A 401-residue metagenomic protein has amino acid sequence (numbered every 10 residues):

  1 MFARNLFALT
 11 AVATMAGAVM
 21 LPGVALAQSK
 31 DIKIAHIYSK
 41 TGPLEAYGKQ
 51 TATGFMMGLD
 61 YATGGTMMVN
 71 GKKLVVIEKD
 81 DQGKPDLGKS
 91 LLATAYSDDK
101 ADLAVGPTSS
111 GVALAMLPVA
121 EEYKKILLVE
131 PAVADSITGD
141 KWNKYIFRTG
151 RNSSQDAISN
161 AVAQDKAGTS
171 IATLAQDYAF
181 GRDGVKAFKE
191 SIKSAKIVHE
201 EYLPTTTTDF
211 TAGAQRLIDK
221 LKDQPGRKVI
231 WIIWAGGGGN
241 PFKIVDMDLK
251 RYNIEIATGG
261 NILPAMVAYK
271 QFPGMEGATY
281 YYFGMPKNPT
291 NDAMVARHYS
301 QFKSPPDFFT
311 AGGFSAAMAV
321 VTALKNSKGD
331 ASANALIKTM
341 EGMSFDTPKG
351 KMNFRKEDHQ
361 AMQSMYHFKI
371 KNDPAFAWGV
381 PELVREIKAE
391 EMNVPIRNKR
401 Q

Functional and structural regions predicted by a protein language model:
M1-V12: Bacterial N-terminal signal peptides that target proteins for export
M20-A27: Sec/Tat signal peptide C-region and signal peptidase I cleavage site
I32, P273, T347-Q401: Solvent-exposed, acidic/polar segments of extracytosolic/periplasmic ligand-binding ectodomains
I32-G58, K79-P85, T108-S109, D177-R182 (+2 more regions): Extracytoplasmic "Venus flytrap"
A46-T53, Y61, G65-G139, T149 (+2 more regions): Beta-alpha junction/loop-to-helix N-cap segments that form part of ligand/metal-binding clefts
L87-S90, D135-S136, N143-M247, G284-A293: Extracellular/periplasmic Venus flytrap/periplasmic-binding protein
A95-T108, L128-E130, I171-A175, Q224-G236 (+2 more regions): Periplasmic-binding protein-like
F242-F314, K325-S327, A331, V380-R400: Extracellular/periplasmic periplasmic-binding protein-like sensory domains
